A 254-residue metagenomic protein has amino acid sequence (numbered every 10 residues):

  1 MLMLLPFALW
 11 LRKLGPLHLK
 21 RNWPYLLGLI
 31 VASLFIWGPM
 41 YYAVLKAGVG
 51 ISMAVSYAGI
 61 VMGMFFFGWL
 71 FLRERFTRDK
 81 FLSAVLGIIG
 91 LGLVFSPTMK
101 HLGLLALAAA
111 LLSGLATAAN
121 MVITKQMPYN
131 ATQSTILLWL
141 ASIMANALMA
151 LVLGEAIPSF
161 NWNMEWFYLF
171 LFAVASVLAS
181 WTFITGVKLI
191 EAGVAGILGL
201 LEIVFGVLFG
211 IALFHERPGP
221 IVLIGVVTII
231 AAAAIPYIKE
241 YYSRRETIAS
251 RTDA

Functional and structural regions predicted by a protein language model:
M1, Y41-R73, S113, G193-I211: Specific alpha-helical transmembrane segments that line the substrate/conduction pathway and gating interfaces
M1-L9, G63-F65, M99-P158, I248-A254: Transmembrane alpha-helical segments that form core, pore/gating elements of small-molecule transporters/exporters
L4, L27, D79-S96, S113-L115 (+2 more regions): Hydrophobic transmembrane alpha-helices of multi-pass small-molecule transport proteins
L11-I51, L93, V174-I190: Specific transmembrane alpha-helical segments of multi-pass solute transporters/efflux pumps, especially DMT/EamA
H18-W23, S96-A116, V152-L171, R217-V227: Juxtamembrane helix-entry segments on the extracytoplasmic side of multipass membrane proteins
G38-A47, V55, A119-N130, W181-I190 (+2 more regions): Juxtamembrane C-cap of transmembrane helices in multi-pass membrane transport proteins
A43-V44, L70-F76, M127, S134 (+3 more regions): Hydrophobic/aromatic residues within transmembrane alpha-helices of multi-pass small-molecule transporters
S96, L200-A254: C-terminal-most transmembrane helix of multi-pass membrane proteins
